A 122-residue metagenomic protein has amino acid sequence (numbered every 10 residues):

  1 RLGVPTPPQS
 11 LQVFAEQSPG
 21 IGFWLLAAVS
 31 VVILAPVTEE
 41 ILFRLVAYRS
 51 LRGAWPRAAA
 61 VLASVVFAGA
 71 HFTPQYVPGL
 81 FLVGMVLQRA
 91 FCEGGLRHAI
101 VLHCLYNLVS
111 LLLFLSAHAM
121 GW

Functional and structural regions predicted by a protein language model:
R1-A35, G53, M120-W122: Juxtamembrane helix-loop-helix connectors linking adjacent transmembrane helices in multi-pass membrane enzymes
L26, S30-V31, Y48, L62-F67: Alpha-helical transmembrane segments of MFS and MFS-like solute carriers/permeases
V31, A35-P36, R44-L45, F67 (+1 more regions): Active-site alpha-helix of zinc metalloproteases
L34-E39, G79: Hydrophobic alpha-helical transmembrane segments
T38-L62, R89-G95: Membrane-interface helix/loop boundary segments of multi-pass membrane proteins
A60-W122: Functionally important transmembrane alpha-helices
